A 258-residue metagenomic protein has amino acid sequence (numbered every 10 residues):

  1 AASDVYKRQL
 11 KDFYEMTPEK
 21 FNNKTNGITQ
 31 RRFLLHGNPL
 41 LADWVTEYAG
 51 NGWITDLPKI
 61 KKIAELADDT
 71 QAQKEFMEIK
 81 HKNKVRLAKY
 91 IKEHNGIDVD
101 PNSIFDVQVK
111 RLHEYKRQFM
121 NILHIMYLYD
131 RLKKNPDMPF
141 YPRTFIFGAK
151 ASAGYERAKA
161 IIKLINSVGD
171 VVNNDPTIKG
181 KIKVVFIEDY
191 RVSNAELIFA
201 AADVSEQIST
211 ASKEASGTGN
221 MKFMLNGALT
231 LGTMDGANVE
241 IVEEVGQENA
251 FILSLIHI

Functional and structural regions predicted by a protein language model:
A1, N194, T218-G219: Conserved sugar-transfer catalytic core signal across GT-A, GT-B, and GT-C glycosyltransferases
A1-Y6, H257-I258: Short, small-residue-biased leader/transition segments that mark boundaries at the very start of proteins
D4-K11, I125-R131, A215, G236-A237: Short alpha-helical segments and helix-capping/turn motifs at coil-helix boundaries
D4-K7, F33-N38, H124, E156-A158 (+1 more regions): Short conserved micro-motifs at the rims of enzyme active sites and ligand-binding pockets
D12, T17, T25-K62, A200-A201 (+1 more regions): Catalytic binding pocket for nucleotide-activated donors in carbohydrate/polymer assembly enzymes
E19-K20, I178-K183, E248: A short helix-to-beta-strand connector/capping loop
L34-D98, N102: Extended, charge-enriched "interface" segments that sit outside catalytic cores
L87-A195: Long, K/E/R/D-enriched contiguous segments that form extended
